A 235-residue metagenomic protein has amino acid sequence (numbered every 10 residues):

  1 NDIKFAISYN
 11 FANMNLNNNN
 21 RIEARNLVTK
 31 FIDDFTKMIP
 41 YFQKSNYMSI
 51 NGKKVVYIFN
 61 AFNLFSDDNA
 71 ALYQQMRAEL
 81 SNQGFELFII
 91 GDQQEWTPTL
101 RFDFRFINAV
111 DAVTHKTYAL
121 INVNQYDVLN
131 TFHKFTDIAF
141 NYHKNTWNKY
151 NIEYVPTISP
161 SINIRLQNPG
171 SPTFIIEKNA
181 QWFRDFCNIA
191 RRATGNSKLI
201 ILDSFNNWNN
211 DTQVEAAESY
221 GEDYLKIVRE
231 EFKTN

Functional and structural regions predicted by a protein language model:
N1-N235: Glycan-processing catalytic domains of CAZymes
